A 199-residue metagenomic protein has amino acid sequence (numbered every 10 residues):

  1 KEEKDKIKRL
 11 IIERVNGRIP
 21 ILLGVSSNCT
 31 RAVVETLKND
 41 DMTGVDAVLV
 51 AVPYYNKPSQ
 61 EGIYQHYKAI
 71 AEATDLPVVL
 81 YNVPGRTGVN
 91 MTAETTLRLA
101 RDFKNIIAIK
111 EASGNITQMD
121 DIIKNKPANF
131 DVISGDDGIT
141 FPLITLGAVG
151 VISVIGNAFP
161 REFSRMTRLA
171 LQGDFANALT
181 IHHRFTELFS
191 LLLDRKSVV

Functional and structural regions predicted by a protein language model:
K1-G88, R98: Active-site beta->alpha loop and helix N-cap motifs at the rims of alpha/beta catalytic domains
E2, R14, A108-I109, D194: Generic N-terminal leader/processing signal
E72-A73, R86-L193: Catalytic alpha/beta core domains of metabolic enzymes, predominantly
V198-V199: Conserved small/polar residues in nucleotide/adenosyl-binding loops
